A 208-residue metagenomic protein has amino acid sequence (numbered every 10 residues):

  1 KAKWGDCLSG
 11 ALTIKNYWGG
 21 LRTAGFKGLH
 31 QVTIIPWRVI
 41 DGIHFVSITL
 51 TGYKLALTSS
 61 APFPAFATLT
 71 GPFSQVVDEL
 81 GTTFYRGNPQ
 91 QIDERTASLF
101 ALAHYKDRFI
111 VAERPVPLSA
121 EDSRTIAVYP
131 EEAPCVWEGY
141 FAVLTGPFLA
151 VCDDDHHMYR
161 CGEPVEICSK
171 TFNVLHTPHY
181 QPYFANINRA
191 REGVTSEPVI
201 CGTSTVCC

Functional and structural regions predicted by a protein language model:
K1-S9: Short, glycine-/aromatic-enriched active-site segment of Class I SAM-dependent methyltransferases
N16-Y17: Extracellular beta-solenoid/beta-roll
A24-C208: C-terminal lobe and adjacent flexible extensions of AdoMet/dcAdoMet transferase-like proteins
